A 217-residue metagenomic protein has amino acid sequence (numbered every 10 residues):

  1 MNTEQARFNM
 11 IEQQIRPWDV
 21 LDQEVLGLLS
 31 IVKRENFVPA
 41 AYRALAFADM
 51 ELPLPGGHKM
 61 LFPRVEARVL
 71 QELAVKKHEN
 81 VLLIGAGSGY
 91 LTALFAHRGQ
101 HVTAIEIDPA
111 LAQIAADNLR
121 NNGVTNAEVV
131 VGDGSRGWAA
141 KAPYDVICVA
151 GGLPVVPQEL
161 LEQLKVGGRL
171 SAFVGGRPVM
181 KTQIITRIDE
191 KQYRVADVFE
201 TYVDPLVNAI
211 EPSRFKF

Functional and structural regions predicted by a protein language model:
M1-L83, Y90-L94, R98, L111-A115 (+3 more regions): Class I SAM-dependent transferase core
A74-Y193: Conserved nucleotide-cofactor-binding alpha/beta core module
